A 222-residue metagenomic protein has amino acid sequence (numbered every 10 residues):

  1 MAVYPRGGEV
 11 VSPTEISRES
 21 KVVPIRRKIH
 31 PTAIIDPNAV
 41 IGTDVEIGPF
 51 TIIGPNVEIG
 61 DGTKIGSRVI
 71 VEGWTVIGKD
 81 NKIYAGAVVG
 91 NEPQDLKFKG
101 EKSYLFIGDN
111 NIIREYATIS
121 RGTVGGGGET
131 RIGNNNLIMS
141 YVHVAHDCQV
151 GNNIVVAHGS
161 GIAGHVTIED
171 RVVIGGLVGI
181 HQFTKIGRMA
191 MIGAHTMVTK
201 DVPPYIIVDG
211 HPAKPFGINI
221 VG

Functional and structural regions predicted by a protein language model:
G7-G8: Residue-identity detector for glycine
S17-R18: Short linear/disordered segments characteristic of secreted peptide precursors and small low-complexity proteins
K28-V208: Structural signal for interior beta-strand "rungs" in well-ordered beta-sheet cores of soluble enzyme domains
P204-G222: Catalytic binding pocket for nucleotide-activated donors in carbohydrate/polymer assembly enzymes
